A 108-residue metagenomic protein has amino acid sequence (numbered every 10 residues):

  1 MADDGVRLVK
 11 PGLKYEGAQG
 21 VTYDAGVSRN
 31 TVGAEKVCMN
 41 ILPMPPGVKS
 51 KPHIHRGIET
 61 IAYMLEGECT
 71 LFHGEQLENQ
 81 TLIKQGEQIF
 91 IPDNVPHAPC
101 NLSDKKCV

Functional and structural regions predicted by a protein language model:
M1-K36, K51: A short, N-terminal "cap"/entry segment at the start of jelly-roll beta-barrel domains of the cupin/DSBH fold
A25-V27, N40-R56, D93: Conserved short histidine dyad/triad with adjacent acidic residue
V32, G57, Q76, D104-K105: Short strand-connecting beta-turns/loops that link adjacent beta-strands
K36-M39, T81: General detector of folded, globular domains
K36-V37, I54-H55, L102-D104: Short glycine/proline-enriched turns and hinge-like loops at secondary-structure junctions
M39-I41, I61, F90, K105-V108: A short hydrophobic beta-strand segment most commonly corresponding to one strand of the jelly-roll/cupin
M44, I83, I89-I91: Hydrophobic beta-strand core residues of beta-sandwich domains
K49, I58-Q85, V95, C100: A short beta-strand-loop-beta hairpin characteristic of the jelly-roll/cupin
